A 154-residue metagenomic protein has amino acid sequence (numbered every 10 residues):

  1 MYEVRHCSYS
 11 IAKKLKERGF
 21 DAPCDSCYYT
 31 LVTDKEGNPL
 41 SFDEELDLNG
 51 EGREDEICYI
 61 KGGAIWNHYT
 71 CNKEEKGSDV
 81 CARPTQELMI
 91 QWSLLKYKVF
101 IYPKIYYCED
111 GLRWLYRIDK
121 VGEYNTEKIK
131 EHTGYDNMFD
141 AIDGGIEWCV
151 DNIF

Functional and structural regions predicted by a protein language model:
M1-P39: Extreme N-terminal leader/activation tails
A12-R18, Q91, I142-W148: Short, hydrophobic/amphipathic alpha-helical patches that form generic packing surfaces within helical domains
K13, D21, F42-Y135: N-terminal segment of the canonical double-stranded RNA-binding domain
C27, V32-D34, I101, E147-V150: Generic alpha-helix signal with a bias toward terminal, lower-confidence helices and secondary-structure junctions
E131-F154: Ampiphathic alpha-helical segments that act as solvent-exposed interaction surfaces
